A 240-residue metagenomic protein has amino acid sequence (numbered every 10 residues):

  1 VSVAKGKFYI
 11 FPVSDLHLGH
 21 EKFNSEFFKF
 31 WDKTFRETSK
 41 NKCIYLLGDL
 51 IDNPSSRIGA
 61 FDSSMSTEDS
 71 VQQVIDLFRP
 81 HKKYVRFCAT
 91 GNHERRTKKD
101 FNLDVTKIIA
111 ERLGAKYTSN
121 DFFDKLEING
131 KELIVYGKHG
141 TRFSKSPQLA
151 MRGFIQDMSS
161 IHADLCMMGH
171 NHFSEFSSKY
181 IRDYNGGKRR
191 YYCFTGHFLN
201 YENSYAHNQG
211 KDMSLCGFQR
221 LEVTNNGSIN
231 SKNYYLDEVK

Functional and structural regions predicted by a protein language model:
S2-F11, F123-Y136, K188-R190: Beta-strand-turn-beta hairpins that frame and shape the catalytic cleft of phosphate-ester-processing enzymes
V3, A115, I128, D183 (+1 more regions): Sterically constrained small-residue positions within well-ordered secondary structures of folded domains
V3-Y9, V13-T118: Core catalytic region of metal-dependent phosphoesterases/phosphodiesterases, especially metallo-beta-lactamase-like
F35-T38, I128-G130, Y180-G186: Alpha-helix termini
S56, D69-M167, N171-E175, H197: Conserved catalytic scaffold of divalent metal-dependent phosphoesterases
I134, T141-S231: Conserved beta-sheet core of the metallophosphoesterase superfamily
K232-V239: Binuclear metal-ion centers of metallo-dependent hydrolases, dominated by the metallo-beta-lactamase
